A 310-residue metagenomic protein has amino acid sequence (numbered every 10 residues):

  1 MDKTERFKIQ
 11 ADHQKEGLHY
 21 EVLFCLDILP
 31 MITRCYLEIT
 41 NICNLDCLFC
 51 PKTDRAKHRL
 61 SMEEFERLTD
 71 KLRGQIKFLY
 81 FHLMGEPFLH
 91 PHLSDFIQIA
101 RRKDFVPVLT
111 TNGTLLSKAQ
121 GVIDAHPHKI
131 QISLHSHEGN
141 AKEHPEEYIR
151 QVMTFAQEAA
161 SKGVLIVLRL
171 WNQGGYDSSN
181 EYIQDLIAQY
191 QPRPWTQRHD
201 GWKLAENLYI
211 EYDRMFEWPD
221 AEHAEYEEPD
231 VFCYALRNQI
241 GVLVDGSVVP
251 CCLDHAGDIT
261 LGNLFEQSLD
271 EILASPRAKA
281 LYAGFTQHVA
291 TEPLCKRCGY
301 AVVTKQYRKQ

Functional and structural regions predicted by a protein language model:
M1-D27, P192-Y209, T286-Q310: Radical SAM enzyme core and accessory elements
D2-I130, G139-R150, K305-R308: Conserved alpha-helical substructure of the radical SAM core
I32, L83-M84, A159, L236 (+1 more regions): Generic hydrophobic/packing signal
I32-T33, N44, L236-R237, D258 (+1 more regions): A structure-centric signal for secondary-structure junctions around beta-strands
L37, N41-N44, E227, V289-E292: Processing junctions and N-termini across compartments
C43, C47-C50, C233, C251-C252 (+1 more regions): Short cysteine clusters
L60, K103-V106, G121-P276, A280-A283 (+3 more regions): Radical SAM enzyme [4Fe-4S]-AdoMet core and its adjacent flexible, acidic and glycine-rich loops/tails across
M62, M84, P91, C252 (+2 more regions): A sequence-level detector of short, solvent-exposed, charge-rich linear segments
